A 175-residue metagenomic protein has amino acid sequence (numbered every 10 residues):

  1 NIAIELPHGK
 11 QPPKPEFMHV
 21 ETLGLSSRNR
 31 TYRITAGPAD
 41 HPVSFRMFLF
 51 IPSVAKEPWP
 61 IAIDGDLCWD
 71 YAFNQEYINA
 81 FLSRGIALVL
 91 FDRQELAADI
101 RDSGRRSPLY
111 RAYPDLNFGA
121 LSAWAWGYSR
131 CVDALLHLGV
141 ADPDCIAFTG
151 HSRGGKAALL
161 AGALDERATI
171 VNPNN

Functional and structural regions predicted by a protein language model:
I4-W59: N-terminal cap/lid segment of alpha/beta-hydrolase-fold proteins
A36-P38, I51-S53, D66-W69, E95 (+1 more regions): Short, flexible loop/turn elements at secondary-structure junctions
S44-F50, D70-Y77, K156: Short alpha-helical segments and helix-capping/turn motifs at coil-helix boundaries
K56, Y77, D115, L160-A163 (+1 more regions): C-terminal His-loop and adjacent cap/lid subdomain of alpha/beta-hydrolase
E57-A62, R84-A87, D142-C145, E166-I170: Loop/turn elements at helix/coil->beta-strand transitions in domains of secreted/extracellular proteins
P58-H137: Cap/lid segment of the alpha/beta-hydrolase catalytic domain
W69, R130-N175: Primarily recognizes the serine-hydrolase "nucleophile elbow" in alpha/beta-hydrolase and SGNH/GDSL folds
